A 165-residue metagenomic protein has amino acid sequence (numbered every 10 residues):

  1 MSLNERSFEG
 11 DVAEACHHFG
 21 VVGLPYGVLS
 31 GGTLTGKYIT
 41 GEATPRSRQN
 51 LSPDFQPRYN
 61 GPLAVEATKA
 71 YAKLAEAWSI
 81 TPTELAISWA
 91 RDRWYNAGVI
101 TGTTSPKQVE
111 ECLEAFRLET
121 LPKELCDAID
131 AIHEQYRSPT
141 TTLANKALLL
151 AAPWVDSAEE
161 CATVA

Functional and structural regions predicted by a protein language model:
M1-A131, Y136, A152-A165: Beta/alpha (TIM)-barrel catalytic core signal, keyed to glycine-rich beta->alpha loops juxtaposed to Asp/Glu that bind
T141-K146: Short coil/turn segments at secondary-structure boundaries
